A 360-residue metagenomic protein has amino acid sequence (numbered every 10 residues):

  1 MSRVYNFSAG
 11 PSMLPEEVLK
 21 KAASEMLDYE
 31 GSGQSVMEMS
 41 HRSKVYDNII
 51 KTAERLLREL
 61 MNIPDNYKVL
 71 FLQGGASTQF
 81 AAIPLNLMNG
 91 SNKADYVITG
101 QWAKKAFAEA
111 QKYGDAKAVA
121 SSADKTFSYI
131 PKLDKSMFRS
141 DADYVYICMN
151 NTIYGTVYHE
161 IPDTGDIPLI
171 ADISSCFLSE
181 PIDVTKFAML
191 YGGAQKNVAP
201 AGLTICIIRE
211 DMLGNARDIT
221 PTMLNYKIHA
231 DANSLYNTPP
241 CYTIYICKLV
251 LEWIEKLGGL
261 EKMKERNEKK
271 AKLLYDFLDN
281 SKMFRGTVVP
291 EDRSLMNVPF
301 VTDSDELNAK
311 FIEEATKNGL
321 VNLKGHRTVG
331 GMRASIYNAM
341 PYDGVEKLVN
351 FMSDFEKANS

Functional and structural regions predicted by a protein language model:
S2-V4, K317, G330-S360: PLP-dependent enzyme catalytic core of the Aspartate aminotransferase-like
R3-E54: A glycine-/small-polar-enriched, mobile loop at the entrance of the PLP active site in fold-type I
G10, A110, S121-F177: Active-site phosphate-binding strand-loop segment of PLP-dependent enzymes
G33-Q79, N86, Q101, E109: Conserved N-terminal alpha-helix of the aminotransferase class I/II PLP-enzyme fold
S77-V145: PLP-dependent aminotransferase-like
I170, V184-Q195, T204: Conserved active-site segment immediately N-terminal to the catalytic lysine that forms the internal aldimine
A194-Y275, V289, A358-S360: Active-site C-terminal subdomain of aminotransferase-like
F284-A315: Conserved PLP-binding catalytic core of the aspartate aminotransferase-like
